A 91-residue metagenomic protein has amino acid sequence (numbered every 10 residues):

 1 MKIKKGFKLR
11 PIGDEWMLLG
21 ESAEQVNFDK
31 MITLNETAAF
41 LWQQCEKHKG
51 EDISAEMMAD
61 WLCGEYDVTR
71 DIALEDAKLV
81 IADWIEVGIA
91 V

Functional and structural regions predicted by a protein language model:
M1-F40, C45-E46: Acidic, low-complexity/disordered tracts enriched in E/D and polar residues
K30-V91: Long, charge-rich, low-complexity alpha-helical segments
